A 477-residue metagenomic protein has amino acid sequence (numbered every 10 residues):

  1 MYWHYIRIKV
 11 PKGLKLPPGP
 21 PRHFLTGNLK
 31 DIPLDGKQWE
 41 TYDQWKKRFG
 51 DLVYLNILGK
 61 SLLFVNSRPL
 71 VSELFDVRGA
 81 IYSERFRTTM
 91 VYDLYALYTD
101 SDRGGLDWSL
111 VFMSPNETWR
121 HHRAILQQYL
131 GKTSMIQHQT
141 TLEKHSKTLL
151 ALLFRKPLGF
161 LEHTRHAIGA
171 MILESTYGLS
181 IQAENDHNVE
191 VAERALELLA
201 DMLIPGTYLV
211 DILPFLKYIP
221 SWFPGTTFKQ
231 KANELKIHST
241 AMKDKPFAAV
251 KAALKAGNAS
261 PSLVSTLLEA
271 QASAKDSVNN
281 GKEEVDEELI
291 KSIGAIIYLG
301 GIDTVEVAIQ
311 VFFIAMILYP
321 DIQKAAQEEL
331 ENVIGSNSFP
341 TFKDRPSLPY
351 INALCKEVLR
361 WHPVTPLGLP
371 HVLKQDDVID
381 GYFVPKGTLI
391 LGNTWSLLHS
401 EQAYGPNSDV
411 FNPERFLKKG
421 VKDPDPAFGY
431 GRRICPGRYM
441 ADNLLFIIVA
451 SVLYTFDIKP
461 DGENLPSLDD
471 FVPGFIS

Functional and structural regions predicted by a protein language model:
M1-D102, E117, E143-T148, K231 (+4 more regions): N-terminal membrane-proximal hinge/A-helix region immediately C-terminal to the signal-anchor transmembrane segment
P20-D43, S61, T88-Y177, E190-K251 (+2 more regions): Cytochrome P450 catalytic-domain helical core, especially the substrate-recognition surface and oxygen-activation
L29-Q44, R48-G50, A241, S338-D380: Conserved cytochrome P450 K-helix E-x-x-R motif and the immediately C-terminal K′/meander segment
F64-L74, I81-S83, S180-A183, H187 (+2 more regions): Classical protein tyrosine phosphatase
A80, G392-G420: Conserved cytochrome P450 K-helix/beta-meander segment immediately N-terminal to the heme-binding cysteine loop
W108, A295, G300, F416-I447 (+1 more regions): Cytochrome P450 heme-thiolate "Cys pocket" and heme-binding signature region
I168, L235-P246, A274-E331, V358 (+5 more regions): Central I-helix of cytochrome P450 enzymes
P320-Q323, M440-I476: Cytochrome P450 heme-binding "Cys pocket" and the immediately downstream C-terminal segment
